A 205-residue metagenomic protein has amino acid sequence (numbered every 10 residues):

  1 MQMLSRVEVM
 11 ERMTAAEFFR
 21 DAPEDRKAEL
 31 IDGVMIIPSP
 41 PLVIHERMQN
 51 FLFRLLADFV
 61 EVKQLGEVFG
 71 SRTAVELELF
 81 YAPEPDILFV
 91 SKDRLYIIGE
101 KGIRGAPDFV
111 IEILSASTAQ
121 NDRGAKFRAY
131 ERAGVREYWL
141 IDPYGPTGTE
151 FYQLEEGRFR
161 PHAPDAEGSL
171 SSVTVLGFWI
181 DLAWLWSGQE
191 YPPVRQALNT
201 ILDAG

Functional and structural regions predicted by a protein language model:
M1-G205: Gly/Pro/Ser/Thr-rich low-complexity, intrinsically disordered segments predominantly at protein N-termini
